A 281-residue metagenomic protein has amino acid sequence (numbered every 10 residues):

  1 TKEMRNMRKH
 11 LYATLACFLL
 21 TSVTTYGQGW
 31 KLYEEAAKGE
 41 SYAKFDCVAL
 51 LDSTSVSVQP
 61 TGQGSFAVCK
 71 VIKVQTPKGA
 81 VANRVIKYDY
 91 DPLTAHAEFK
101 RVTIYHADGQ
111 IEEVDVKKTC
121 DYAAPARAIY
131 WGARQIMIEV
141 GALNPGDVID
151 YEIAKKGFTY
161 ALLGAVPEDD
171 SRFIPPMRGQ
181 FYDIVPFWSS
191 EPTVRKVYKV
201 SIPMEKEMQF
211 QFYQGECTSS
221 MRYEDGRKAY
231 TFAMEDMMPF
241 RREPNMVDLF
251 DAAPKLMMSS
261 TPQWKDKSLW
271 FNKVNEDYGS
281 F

Functional and structural regions predicted by a protein language model:
T1-W30: Bacterial Sec-dependent N-terminal signal peptides
Q28-E35, K156-Y160, G164-V166, Q180 (+1 more regions): Secretory-pathway-linked proteins and extracytosolic
Q28-Y88: Early extracytoplasmic/domain-onset interaction patches
Y42-A43, L93-I136, Y160-I184, Q211-F232: Solvent-exposed beta-strand/loop surfaces of large extracellular or lumenal domains
Q63-C69, Q135, G146-D150, R195-V197 (+1 more regions): Intrinsic-disorder/low-complexity, polar/charged segments enriched in Ser/Thr/Lys/Arg/Asp/Glu/Gln
V71-K73, K78-K100, G179-E205: Surface-exposed beta-strand/loop patches in extracellular or lumenal glycoproteins
G79-E112, Q263-W264, F271, D277: Carboxylate/His-rich catalytic cores and anion/metal-binding grooves
M137-G157, V166-D170, P175, S190-V200: Non-catalytic accessory/assembly modules
